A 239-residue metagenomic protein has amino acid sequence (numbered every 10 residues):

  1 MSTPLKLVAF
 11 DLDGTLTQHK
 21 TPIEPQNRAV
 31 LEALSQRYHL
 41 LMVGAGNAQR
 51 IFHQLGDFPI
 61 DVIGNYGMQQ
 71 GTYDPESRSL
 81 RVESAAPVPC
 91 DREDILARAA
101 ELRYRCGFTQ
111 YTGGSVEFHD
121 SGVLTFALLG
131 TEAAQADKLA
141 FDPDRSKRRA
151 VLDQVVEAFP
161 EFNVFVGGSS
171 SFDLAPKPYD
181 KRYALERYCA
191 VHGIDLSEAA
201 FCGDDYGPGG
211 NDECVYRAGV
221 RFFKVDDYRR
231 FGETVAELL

Functional and structural regions predicted by a protein language model:
M1-F10, Q26-A29, A33: Non-catalytic pre-domain segments flanking phosphatase-related domains
T3-P4, I23-E24, A175-K177, K181-L239: Mg2+-dependent phosphoryl-transfer enzymes with acidic/Ser/Thr/Gly-rich catalytic loops
P4-T21, D212: Asp-based phosphoryl-transfer active-site loop
L7-A9, D61, A200: Hydrophobic "anchor" residues on beta-strands that sit immediately upstream of conserved functional sites
K20-I23, K138-A140: Short, solvent-exposed loop/turn segments at secondary-structure boundaries
T21-G113: Active-site phosphate-binding/coordination module
R105, Q110-A200, P208-N211: Conserved acidic, metal-coordinating active-site core of Asp-based, Mg2+-dependent phosphoryl-transfer enzymes
